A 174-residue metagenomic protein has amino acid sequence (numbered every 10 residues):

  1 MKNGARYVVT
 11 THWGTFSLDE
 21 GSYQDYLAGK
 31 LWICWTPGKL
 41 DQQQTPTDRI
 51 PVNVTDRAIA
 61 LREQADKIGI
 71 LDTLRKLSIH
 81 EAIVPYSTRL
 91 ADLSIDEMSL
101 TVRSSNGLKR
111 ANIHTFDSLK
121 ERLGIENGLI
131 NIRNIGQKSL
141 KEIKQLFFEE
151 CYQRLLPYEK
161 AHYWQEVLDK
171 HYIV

Functional and structural regions predicted by a protein language model:
G4-Y7: Short coil-to-beta transition motif at edge beta-strands of beta-rich domains
T10-A60, D117: Acidic, low-complexity, intrinsically disordered interaction modules
Q64-V174: Compact, charge-rich alpha-helical regulatory domains located at protein termini
